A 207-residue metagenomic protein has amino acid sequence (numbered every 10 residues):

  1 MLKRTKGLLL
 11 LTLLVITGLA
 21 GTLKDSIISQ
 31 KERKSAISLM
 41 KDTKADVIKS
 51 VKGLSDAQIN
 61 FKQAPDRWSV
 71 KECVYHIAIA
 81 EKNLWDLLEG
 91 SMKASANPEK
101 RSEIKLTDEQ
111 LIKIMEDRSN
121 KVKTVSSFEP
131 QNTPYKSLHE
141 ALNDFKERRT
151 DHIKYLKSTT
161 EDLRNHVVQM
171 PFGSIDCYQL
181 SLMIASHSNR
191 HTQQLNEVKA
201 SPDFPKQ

Functional and structural regions predicted by a protein language model:
M1-L9: Bacterial N-terminal signal peptides that target proteins for export
L8-L11, G18-L19: Cleavable N-terminal signal peptides
I16-S35, D86-N143, I175, P202-Q207: Short, helix-capping/interhelical loops that line the mouth of catalytic, cofactor-, or ligand-binding pockets
S26-R67: Start-of-domain marker
A36, T43, V47, S69-V70 (+5 more regions): Stable alpha-helical elements in mature extracytoplasmic
V51-A64, K123-K136, T150-L180: Acidic interhelical loop/turn segments
F61-Q110, S158-Q207: Short, contiguous alpha-helical
